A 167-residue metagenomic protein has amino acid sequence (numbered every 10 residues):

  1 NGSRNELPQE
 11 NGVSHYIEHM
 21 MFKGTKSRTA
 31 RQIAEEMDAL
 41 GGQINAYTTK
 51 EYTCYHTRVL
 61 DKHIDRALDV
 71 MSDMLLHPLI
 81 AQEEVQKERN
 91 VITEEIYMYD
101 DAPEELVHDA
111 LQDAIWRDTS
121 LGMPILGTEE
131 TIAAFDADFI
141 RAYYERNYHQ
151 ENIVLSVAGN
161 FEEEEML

Functional and structural regions predicted by a protein language model:
N1-M37, Y148: Active/ligand-binding-proximal structured segments within catalytic/core domains that scaffold catalytic residues
A30-L167: Charge-rich, well-structured scaffold segments of protease-associated domains
